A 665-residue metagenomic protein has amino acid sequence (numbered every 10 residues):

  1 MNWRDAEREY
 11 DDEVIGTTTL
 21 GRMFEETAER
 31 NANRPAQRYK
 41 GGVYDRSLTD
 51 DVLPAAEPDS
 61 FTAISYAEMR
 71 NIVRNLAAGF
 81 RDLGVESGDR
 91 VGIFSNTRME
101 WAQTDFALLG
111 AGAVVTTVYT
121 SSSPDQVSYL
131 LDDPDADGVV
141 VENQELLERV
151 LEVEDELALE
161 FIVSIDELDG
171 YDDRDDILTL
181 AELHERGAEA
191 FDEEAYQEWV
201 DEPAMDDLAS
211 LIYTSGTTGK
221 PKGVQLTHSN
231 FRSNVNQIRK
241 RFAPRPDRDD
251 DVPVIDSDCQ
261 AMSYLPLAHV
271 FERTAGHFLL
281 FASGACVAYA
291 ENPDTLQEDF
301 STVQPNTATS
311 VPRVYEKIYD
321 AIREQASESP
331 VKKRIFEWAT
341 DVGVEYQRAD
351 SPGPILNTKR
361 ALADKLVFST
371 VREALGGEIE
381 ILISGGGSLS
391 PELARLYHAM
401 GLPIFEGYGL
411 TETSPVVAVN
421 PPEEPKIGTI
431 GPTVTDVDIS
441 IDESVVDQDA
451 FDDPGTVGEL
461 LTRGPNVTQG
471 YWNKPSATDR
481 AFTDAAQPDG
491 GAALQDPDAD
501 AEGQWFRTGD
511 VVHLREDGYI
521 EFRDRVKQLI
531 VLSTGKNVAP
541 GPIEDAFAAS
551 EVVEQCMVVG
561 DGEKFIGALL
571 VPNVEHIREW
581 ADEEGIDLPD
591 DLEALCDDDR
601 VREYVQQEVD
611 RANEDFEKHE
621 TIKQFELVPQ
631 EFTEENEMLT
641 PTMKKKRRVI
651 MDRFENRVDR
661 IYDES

Functional and structural regions predicted by a protein language model:
N2-R4, G41-P58, E152-M205, I322-F368 (+1 more regions): ANL superfamily adenylate-forming
V14-G21, N33-G84, D89-R98, A102-F106 (+2 more regions): Conserved AMP-binding/adenylate-forming core of the ANL superfamily
M23, L83, G110, V114-R186 (+3 more regions): Structural core segment of the AMP-binding/adenylate-forming
A32-P35, V163, H184, A188-Y213 (+2 more regions): Conserved pre-ATP/AMP-binding loop-to-beta segment of ANL
T62-A67, V200-E202, A209-N236, R647: Conserved AMP-binding A3 loop
N234-S369, E378, P403: Conserved AMP-binding/adenylation subdomain of ANL enzymes
D452, E459-L532, A549: Conserved ATP-binding/catalytic segment of the ANL
I530, Q555-M557, E583, R602 (+1 more regions): Conserved C-terminal "lid"/linker of ANL adenylate-forming enzymes
